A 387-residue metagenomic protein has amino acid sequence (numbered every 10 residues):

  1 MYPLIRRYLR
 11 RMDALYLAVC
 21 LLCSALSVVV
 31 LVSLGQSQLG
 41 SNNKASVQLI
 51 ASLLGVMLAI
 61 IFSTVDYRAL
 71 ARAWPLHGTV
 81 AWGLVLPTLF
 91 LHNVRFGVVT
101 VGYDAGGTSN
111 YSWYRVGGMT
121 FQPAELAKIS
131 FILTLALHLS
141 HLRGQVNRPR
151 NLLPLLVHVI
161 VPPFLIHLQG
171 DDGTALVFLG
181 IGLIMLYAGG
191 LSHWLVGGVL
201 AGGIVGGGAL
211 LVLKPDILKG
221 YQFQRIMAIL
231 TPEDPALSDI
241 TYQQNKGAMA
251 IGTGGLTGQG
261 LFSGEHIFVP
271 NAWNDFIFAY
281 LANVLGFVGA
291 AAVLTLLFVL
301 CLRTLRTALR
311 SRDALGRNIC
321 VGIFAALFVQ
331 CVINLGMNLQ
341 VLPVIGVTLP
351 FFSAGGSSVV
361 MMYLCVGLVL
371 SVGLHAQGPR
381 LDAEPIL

Functional and structural regions predicted by a protein language model:
M1-Y16, C23, V29-Q169, A325 (+4 more regions): Membrane-helix boundary/helix-loop-helix interface segments in multi-pass membrane proteins
Q48, R150-L155, V199, S263 (+2 more regions): Alpha-helical transmembrane segments of multi-pass membrane proteins, especially transporters and channels
I50-G55, A127-K128, V284-L302: Hydrophobic alpha-helical transmembrane segments
M57, A73-W82, P149-L168, D172-K214: Hydrophobic alpha-helical segments of polytopic membrane proteins
M57, V65, T134, G208 (+5 more regions): Transmembrane alpha-helix boundary/anchor motif
D104-W113, G198-A292, R312-G316: Hydrophobic, glycine- and aromatic-enriched re-entrant/interface helices and adjoining loop segments
L139, L176, I181-L195, E265-G289 (+1 more regions): Interfacial segments of multi-pass membrane proteins
V288-C331: Hydrophobic transmembrane alpha-helices and their immediate junctions
